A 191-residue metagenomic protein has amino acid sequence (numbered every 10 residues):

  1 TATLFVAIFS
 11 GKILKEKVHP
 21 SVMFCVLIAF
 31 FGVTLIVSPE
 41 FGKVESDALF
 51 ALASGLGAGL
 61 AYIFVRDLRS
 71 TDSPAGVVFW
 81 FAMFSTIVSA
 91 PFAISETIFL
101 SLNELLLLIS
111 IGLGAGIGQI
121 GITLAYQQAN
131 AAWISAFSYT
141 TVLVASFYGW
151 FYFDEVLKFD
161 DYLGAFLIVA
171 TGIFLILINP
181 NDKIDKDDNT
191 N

Functional and structural regions predicted by a protein language model:
T1, L68-F84, Q119-W150: Helix-helix packing/entry segments at the starts of transmembrane helices
A2-F24, L143-Y162: C-terminal transmembrane-helix exit sites in multi-pass transporters
T3-I8, V33-T34, L56-G59, A90 (+4 more regions): Hydrophobic/small/kink-forming positions within alpha-helical transmembrane segments of polytopic membrane proteins
S21-S38, A58, D160-N179: Hydrophobic transmembrane alpha-helices of multi-pass small-molecule transport proteins
F31-K43, S85-L106, S110, F151 (+1 more regions): Membrane-interface helix-cap regions at the ends of transmembrane helices in multi-pass membrane proteins
F41-I98, D187-N191: Transmembrane alpha-helical segments that form core, pore/gating elements of small-molecule transporters/exporters
A53-F64, F92-A132, F174: Hydrophobic alpha-helical transmembrane segments of multi-pass membrane transport proteins, especially secondary
L143-N191: C-terminal-most transmembrane helix of multi-pass membrane proteins
